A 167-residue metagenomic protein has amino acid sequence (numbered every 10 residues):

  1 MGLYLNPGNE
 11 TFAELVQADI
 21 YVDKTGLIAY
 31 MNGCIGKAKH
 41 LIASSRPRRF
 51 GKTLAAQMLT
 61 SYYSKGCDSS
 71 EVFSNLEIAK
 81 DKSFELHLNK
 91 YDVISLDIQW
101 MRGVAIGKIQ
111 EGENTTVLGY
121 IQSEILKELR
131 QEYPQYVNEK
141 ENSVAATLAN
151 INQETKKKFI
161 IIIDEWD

Functional and structural regions predicted by a protein language model:
M1-D167: Phosphate-binding site recognition
